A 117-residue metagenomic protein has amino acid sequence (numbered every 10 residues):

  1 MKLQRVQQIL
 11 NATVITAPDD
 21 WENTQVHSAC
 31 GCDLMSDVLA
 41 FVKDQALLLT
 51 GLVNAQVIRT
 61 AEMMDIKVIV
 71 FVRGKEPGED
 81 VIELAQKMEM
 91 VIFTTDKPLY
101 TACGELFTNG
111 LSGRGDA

Functional and structural regions predicted by a protein language model:
K2-R5, P98: Short, structural beta-strand-to-alpha-helix junction motif
Q4-Q7, C103: Generic detector of well-ordered alpha-helical segments enriched in charged/polar residues, highlighting helical
Q7-A29, A40: An N-cap/entry alpha-helix motif that binds or orients negatively charged groups
W21-N23, D33-L47, G51-A117: Feature captures the catalytic cores and cofactor-binding loops of soluble hydro-lyases/lyases that act on carboxylate
